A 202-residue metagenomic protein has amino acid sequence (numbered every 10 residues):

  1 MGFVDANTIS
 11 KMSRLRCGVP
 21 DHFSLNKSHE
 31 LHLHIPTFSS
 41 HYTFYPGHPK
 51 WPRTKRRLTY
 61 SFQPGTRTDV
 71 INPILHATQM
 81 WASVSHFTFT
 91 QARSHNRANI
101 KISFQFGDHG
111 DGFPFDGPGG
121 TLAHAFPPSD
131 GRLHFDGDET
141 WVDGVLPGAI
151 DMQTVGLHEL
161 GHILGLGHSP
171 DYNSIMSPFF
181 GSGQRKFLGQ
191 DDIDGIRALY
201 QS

Functional and structural regions predicted by a protein language model:
M1-S202: Zinc-dependent metalloendopeptidases
